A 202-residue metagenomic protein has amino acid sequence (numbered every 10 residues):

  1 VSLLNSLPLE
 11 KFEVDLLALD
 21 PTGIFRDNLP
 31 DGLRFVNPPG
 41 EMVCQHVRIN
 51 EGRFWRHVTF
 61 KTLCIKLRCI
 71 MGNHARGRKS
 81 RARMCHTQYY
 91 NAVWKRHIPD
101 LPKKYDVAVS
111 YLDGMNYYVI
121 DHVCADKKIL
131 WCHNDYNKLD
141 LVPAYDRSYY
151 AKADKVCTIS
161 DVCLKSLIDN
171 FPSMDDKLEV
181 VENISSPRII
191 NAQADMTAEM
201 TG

Functional and structural regions predicted by a protein language model:
V1: A short, glycine/small-residue-rich beta-strand->loop->alpha-helix junction that serves as a flexible
K11-R81: N-terminal strand-loop element at the rim of the active site of nucleotide-sugar-dependent glycosyltransferases
I70-H74, Y90, V109-M115: Short His-centered aromatic/hydrophobic patch
A82-T87, R96-D113, I129: Short N-terminal targeting/anchoring amphipathic segment
A92-Y105, D135-I159, C163: Membrane-proximal helix-turn-helix segments that form the acceptor-binding/catalytic region of lipid-linked
R96, I190-G202: A short helix/loop element that forms part of the nucleotide-sugar donor recognition site in Leloir-type
G114-Y118, A125-V142: A short, histidine- and acid-enriched strand-loop-helix "catalytic/donor-clamping" loop that lines the nucleotide-sugar
K127-H133, N137, A151-A192: Donor nucleotide-sugar binding/catalytic pocket of nucleotide-sugar-dependent glycosyltransferases
